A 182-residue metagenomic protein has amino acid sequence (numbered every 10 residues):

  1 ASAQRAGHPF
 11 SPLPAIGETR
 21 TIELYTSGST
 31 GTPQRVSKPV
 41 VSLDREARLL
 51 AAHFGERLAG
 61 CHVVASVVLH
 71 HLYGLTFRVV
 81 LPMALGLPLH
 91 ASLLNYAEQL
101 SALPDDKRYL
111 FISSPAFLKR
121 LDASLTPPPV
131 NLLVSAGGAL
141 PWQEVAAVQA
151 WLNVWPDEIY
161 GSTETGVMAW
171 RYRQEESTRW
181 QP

Functional and structural regions predicted by a protein language model:
A1-A15, T32, D44, L133: ANL superfamily adenylate-forming
G7-Y25, R57-H62: Conserved pre-ATP/AMP-binding loop-to-beta segment of ANL
G17, T21, L58-G60, D106-R108 (+2 more regions): A general structural motif
R20-R48: Conserved AMP-binding A3 loop
T26-S29, V63, L75, F111 (+3 more regions): Conserved S/T- and glycine-rich ATP-binding loop of Class I adenylate-forming
S37-H53, H62-R120, D157: AMP-binding/adenylate-forming
A123-S177: Gly/Ser/Thr-rich phosphate-binding loop
W180-P182: Short, intrinsically disordered, charge-balanced linker/junction segments flanking boundaries in proteins
